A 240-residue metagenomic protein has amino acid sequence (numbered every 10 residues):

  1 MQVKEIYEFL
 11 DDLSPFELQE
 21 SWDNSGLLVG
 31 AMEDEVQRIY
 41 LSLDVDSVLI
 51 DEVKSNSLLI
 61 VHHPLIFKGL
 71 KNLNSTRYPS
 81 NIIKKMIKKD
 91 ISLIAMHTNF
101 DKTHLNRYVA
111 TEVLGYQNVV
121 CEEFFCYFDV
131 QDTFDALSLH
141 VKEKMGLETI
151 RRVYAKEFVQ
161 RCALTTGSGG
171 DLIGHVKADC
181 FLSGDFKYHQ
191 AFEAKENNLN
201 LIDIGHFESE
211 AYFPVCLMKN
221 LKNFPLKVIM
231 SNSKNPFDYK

Functional and structural regions predicted by a protein language model:
M1-K240: Active-site catalytic microenvironments in core metabolic enzymes, especially phosphate/sugar-handling
